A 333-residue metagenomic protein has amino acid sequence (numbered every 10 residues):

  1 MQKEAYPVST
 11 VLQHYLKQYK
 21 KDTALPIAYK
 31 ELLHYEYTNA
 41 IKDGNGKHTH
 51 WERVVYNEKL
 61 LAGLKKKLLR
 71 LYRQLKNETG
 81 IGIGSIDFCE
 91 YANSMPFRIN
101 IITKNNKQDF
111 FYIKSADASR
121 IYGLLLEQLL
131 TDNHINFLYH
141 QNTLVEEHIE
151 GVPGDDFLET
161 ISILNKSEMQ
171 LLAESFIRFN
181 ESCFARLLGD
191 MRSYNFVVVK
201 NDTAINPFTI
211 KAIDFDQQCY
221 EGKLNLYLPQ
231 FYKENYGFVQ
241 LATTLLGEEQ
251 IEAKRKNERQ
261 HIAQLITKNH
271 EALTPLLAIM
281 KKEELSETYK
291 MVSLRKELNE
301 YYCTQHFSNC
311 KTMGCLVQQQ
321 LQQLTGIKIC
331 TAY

Functional and structural regions predicted by a protein language model:
M1-L75, T288-Y333: Regulatory N- and C-terminal appendages and interdomain linkers associated with kinase/kinase-like NTP transferase
M1-P7, C89, I102, I135-F137 (+2 more regions): A general structural signal for short secondary-structure junctions and capping/turn motifs
G46-D155: Conserved ATP-binding subdomain of kinase catalytic cores across diverse folds
V54-V55, I121, L130, S182-R192 (+1 more regions): Short secondary-structure transition/capping segments
L130-T131, N142-E147, R178-F179, L228 (+1 more regions): Short C-terminal domain-edge/linker segments immediately following a structured domain
D156-I163: AlphaC helix of the protein kinase catalytic domain
L164-N225: Conserved kinase catalytic-core segment
A204-Y333: C-terminal catalytic region of ATP-dependent kinase domains
